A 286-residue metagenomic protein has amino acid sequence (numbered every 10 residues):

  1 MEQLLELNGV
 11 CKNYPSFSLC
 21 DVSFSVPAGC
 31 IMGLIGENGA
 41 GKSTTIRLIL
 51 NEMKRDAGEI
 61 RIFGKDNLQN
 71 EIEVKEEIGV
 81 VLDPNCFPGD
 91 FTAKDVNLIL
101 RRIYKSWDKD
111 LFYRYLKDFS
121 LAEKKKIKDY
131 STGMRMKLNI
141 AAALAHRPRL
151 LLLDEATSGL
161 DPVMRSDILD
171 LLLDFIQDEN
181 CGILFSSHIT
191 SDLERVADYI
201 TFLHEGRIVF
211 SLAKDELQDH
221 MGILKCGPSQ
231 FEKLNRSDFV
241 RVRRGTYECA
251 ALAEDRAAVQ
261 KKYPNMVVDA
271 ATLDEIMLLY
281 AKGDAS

Functional and structural regions predicted by a protein language model:
L7-V10, F17-P27, G58: Conserved beta-strand
G36-G41: Walker A (P-loop) phosphate-binding loop of ABC-type ATPase nucleotide-binding domains
G58-Q69, E73-V74: Conserved ABC transporter NBD signature motif
E76, L82-N139: ABC-family P-loop ATPase nucleotide-binding domains
L151-E155, L160: Catalytic Walker B motif of ABC-type/P-loop ATPase nucleotide-binding domains
F239-S286: C-terminal coupling/interaction segments
